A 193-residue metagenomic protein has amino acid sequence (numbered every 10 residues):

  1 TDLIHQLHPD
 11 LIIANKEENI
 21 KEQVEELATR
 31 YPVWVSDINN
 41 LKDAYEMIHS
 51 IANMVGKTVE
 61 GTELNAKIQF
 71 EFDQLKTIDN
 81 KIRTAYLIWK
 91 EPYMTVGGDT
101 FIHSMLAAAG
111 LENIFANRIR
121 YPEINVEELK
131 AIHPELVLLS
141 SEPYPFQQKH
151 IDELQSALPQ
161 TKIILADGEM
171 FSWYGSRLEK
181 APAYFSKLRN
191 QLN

Functional and structural regions predicted by a protein language model:
T1-N193: N-terminal ligand-binding lobe of clamshell/alpha-beta domains
